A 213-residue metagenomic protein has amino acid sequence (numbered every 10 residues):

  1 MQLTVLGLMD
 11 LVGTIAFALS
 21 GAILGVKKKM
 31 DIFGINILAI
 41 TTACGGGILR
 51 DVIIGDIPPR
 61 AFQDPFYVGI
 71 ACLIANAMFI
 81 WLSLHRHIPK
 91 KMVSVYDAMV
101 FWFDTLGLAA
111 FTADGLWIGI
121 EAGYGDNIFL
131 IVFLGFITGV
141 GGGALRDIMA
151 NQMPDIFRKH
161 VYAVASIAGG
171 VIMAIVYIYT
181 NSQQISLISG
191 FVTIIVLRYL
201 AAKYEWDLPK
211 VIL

Functional and structural regions predicted by a protein language model:
M1-C44, I48-I128, D155-L213: Alpha-helical transmembrane segments and their membrane-interface boundaries that form or gate the permeation pathway
V140-Q152: Membrane-helix boundary/interface segments in integral membrane proteins
